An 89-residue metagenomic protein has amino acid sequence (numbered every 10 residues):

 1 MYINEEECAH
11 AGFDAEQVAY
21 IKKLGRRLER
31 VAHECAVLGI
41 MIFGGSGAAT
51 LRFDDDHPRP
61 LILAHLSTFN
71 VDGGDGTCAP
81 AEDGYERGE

Functional and structural regions predicted by a protein language model:
Y2-A11, F43-E89: Detector for the mature cores of small, proteolytically processed and post-translationally modified peptide effectors
E6-G39: N-terminal acidic leader/helix
